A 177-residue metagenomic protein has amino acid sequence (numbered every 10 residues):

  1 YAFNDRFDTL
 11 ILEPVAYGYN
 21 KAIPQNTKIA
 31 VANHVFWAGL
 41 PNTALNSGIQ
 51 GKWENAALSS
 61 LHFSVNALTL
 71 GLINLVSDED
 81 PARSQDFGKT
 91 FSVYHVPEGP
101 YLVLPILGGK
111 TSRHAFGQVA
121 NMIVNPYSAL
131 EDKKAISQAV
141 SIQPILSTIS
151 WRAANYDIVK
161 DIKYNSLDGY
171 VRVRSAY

Functional and structural regions predicted by a protein language model:
A2, R6, V93-Y177: A structured, mid-to-C-terminal "fold-capping" secondary-structure block
A2-Y17, Q25: N-terminal, Lys/Arg-enriched amphipathic/low-complexity engagement segments that precede the first folded domain
T9, L40, N74, P144-I145: Short, flexible segments with low predicted structural confidence
L12, A16, N20, G39 (+1 more regions): Amphipathic, well-packed alpha-helical segments that form the structural scaffold of globular domains
Y17-Q25, Y127-D132: Short, charged, low-complexity loops and linkers
Y19-V31, I49, W53-E54: Terminal hydrophobic membrane-targeting helix
N33-R113: Mid-length scaffold segments of soluble, non-membrane domains
